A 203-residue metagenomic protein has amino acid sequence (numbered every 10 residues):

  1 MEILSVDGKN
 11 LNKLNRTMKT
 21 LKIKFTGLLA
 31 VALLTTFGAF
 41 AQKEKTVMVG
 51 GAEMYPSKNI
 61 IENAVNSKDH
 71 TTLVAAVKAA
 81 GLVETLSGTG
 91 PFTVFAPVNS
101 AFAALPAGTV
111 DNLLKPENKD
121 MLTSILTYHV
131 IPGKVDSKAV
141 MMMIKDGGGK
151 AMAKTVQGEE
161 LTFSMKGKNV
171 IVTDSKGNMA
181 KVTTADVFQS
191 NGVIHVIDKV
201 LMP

Functional and structural regions predicted by a protein language model:
M1-E44: Bacterial Sec-dependent N-terminal signal peptides
L21-I23, F40-P203: Mature, structured domains of secreted/extracytosolic soluble proteins
